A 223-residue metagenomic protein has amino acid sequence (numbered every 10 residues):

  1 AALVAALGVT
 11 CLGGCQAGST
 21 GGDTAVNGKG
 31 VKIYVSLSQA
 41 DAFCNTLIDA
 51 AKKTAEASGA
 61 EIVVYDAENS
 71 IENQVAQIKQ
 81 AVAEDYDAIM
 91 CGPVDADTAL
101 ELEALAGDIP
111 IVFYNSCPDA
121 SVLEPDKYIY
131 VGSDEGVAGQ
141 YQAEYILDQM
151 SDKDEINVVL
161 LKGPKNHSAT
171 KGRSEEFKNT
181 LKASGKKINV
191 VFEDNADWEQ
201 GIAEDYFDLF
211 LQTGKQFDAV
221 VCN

Functional and structural regions predicted by a protein language model:
A1, A5, G14-N223: A residue-level marker of the well-folded mature domains of exported/periplasmic proteins
